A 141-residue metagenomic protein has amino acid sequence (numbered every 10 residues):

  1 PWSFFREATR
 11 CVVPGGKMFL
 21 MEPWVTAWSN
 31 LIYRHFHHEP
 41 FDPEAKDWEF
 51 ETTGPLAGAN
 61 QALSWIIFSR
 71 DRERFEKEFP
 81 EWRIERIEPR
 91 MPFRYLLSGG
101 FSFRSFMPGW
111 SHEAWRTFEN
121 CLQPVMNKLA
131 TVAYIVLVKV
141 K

Functional and structural regions predicted by a protein language model:
W2-K17: A short glycine-rich, Lys/Arg-flanked "PGG" loop and its adjoining helix->strand segment in the class I
A8-C11, W28, P89-M91, K128-T131: Peripheral/terminal regions associated with large enzymatic or DNA-binding modules
M18-F50: Conserved class I S-adenosyl-L-methionine
V25-T26, P89-Y95, V140-K141: Short, solvent-exposed loop/turn segments at secondary-structure junctions
G58-W65, L122-P124: Active-site rim elements
L63-I87: Short alpha-helix
R90-N120: C-terminal helical/coil "lid" or tail adjacent to the Rossmann-like core of SAM-dependent
P124-K141: Core SAM-dependent methyltransferase catalytic element
